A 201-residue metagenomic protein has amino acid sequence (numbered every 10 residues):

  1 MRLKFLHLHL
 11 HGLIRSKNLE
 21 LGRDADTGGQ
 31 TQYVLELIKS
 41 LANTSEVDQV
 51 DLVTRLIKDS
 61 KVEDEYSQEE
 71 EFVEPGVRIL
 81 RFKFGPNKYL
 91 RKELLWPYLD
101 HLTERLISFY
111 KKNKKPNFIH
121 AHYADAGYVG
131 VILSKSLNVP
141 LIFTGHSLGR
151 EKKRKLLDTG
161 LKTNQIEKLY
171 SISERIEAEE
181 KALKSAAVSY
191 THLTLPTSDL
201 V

Functional and structural regions predicted by a protein language model:
M1-K17, D24-T27, L35-E36, S40-K114: A conserved catalytic-core segment of Leloir-type glycosyltransferases
I14-K17, D59-V62, G127-V129, R150-K153 (+1 more regions): Short catalytic/ligand-binding loop motif for oxyanion handling, primarily in non-cytosolic enzymes, centered on
S16-E20, P86-L90, L94-W96, V139-I176: Acceptor-binding helix/loop patch of EC 2.4 sugar-transfer enzymes, predominantly nucleotide-sugar-dependent
F109-A126, G130, V139-I142: Short N-terminal targeting/anchoring amphipathic segment
E179: Acidic, amphipathic alpha-helical patches
T191-T197: Conserved small/polar residues in nucleotide/adenosyl-binding loops
